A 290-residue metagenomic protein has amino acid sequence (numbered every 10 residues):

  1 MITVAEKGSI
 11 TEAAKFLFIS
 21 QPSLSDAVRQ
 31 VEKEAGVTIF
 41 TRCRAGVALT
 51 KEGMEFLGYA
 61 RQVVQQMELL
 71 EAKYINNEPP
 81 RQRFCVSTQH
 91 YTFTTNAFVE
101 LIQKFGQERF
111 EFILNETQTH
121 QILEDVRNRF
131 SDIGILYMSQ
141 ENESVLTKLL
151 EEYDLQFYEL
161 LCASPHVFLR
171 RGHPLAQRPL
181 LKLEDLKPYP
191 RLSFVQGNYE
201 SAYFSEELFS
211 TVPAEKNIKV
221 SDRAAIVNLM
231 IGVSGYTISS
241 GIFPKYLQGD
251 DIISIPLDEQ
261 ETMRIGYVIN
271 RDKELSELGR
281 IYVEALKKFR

Functional and structural regions predicted by a protein language model:
I2-S20: Short helix-boundary/capping micro-motifs
Q30-K51: A short LG(V/I)-centered, amphipathic sequence patch enriched for acidic residue(s) preceding the LG motif
E34-A35, F56-E78, C85, F93 (+1 more regions): Alpha-helical linker/hinge and terminal dimerization helices associated with HTH transcriptional regulators
R81-V145, V220: Central regulatory/effector-binding core of bacterial HTH transcription factors
T94-E100, E141-E143, L175, L183-T211 (+1 more regions): Secondary-structure junction motif
R127-S131, Y137, Q196-I253: Hydrophobic hinge/microswitch elements
L149-R191: Flexible hinge/capping segments at coil-to-helix
E152-Y158, A163, A224-K273: Beta-alpha-beta core module
